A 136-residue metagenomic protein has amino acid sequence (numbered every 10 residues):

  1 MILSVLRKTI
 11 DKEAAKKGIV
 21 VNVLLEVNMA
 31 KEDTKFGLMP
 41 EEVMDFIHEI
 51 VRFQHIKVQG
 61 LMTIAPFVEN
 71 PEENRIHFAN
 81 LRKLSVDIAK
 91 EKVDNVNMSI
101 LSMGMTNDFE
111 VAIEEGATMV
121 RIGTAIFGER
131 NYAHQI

Functional and structural regions predicted by a protein language model:
M1-N107, E115, F127: Conserved alpha/beta-domain cores
E110: Short alpha-helical basic/polar micro-motif
I113-I136: C-terminal helical cap(s) of enzyme catalytic domains, especially alpha/beta-barrels
